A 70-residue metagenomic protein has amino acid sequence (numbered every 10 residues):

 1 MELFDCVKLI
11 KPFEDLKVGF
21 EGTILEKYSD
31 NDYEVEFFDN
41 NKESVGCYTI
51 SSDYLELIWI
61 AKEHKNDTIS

Functional and structural regions predicted by a protein language model:
E2-A61: Basic/aromatic-rich interaction segments and small domains that mediate binding to polyanionic partners
W59-S70: Long, low-complexity intrinsically disordered regions
